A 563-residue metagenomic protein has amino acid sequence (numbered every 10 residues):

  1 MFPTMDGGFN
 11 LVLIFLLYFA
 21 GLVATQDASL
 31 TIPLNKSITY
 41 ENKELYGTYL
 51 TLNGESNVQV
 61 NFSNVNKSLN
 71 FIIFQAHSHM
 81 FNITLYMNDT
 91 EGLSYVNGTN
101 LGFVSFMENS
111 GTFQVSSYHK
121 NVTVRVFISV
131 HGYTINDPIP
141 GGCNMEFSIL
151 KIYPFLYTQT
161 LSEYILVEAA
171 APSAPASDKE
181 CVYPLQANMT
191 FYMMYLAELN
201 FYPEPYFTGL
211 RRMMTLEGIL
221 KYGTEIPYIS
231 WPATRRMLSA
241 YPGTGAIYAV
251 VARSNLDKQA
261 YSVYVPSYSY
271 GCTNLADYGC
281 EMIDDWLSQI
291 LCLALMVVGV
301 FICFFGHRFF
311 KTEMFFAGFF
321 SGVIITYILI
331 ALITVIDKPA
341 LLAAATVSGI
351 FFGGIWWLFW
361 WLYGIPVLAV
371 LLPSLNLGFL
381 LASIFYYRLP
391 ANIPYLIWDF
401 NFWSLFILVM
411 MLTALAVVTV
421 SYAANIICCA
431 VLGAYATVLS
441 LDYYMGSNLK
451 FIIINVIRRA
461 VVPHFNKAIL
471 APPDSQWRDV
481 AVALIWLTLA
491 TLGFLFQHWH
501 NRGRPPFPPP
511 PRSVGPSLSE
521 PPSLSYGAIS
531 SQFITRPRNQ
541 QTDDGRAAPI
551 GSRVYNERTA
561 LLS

Functional and structural regions predicted by a protein language model:
F2-C280: Soluble extramembrane domains flanking the early transmembrane region of eukaryotic membrane proteins
F2-L11, Y18-G21, V418-S563: C-terminal transmembrane helix-loop-helix hairpin of multi-pass membrane proteins
E225-L238, S267-S288, V298-G299, Y395-W398 (+1 more regions): Juxtamembrane membrane-interface segments at transmembrane-helix boundaries in membrane proteins
I283-W360: Core alpha-helical transmembrane segments of integral membrane proteins
M296-C303, F352-G353, M410-L415, I485-Q497: Hydrophobic core segments of alpha-helical transmembrane domains in multi-pass membrane transport and ion-translocation
E313-F320, A340-A345, P366-L377, D399-W403 (+1 more regions): Cytoplasmic-side transmembrane-helix entry/capping segments in multi-pass membrane proteins
S321-T334, F351-W361, N376-A391, M410-L415 (+1 more regions): Hydrophobic alpha-helical transmembrane segments and adjacent interfacial helices in integral membrane proteins
L332-L342, Y387-D399, A423-I427, M445-R458: A cytosolic-side transmembrane-helix exit/cap motif
